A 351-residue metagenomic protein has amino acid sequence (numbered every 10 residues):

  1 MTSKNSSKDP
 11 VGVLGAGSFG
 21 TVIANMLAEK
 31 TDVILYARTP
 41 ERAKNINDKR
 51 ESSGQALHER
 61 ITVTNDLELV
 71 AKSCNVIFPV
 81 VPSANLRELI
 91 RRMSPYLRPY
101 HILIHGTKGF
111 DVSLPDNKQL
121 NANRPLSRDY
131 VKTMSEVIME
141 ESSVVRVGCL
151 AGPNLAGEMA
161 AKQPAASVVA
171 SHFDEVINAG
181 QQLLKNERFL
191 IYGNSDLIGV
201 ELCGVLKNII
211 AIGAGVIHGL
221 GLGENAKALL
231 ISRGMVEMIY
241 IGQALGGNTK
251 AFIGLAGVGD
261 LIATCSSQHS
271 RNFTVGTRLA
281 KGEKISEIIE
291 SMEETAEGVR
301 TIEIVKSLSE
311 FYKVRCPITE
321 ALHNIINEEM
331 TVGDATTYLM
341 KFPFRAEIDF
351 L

Functional and structural regions predicted by a protein language model:
T2, A214-H218, Q243-I253, G257-L351: NAD(P)-dependent Rossmann-like dehydrogenase/reductase catalytic/cofactor-binding core
T2-N65, L69, R92, S135: NAD(P)+-binding Rossmann beta1-loop-alpha1 motif at the extreme N-terminus of oxidoreductases
V13, L35, L103-H105, C149 (+1 more regions): Structural beta-sheet core signal
G17, T21, P40, T64 (+19 more regions): Electropositive phosphate-/nucleotide-binding environments in soluble metabolic enzymes
L57-R60, T64-A161, G180: Rossmann-like NAD(P)(H) cofactor-binding subdomain of soluble oxidoreductases
N85, Y96, V137-V147, P164-I212 (+1 more regions): Internal alpha-helical scaffold of NAD(P)-dependent oxidoreductase catalytic cores
